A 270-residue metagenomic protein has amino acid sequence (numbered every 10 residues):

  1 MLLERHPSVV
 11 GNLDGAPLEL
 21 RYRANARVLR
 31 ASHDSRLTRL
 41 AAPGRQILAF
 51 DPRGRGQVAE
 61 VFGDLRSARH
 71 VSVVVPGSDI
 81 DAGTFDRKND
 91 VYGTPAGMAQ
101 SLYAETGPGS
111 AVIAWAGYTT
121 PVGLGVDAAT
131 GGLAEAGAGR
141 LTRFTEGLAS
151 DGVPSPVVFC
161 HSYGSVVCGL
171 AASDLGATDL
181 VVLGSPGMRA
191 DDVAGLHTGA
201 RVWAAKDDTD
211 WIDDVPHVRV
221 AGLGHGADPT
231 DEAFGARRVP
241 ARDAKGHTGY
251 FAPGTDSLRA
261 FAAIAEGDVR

Functional and structural regions predicted by a protein language model:
M1-V91, A262-R270: Flexible, membrane-associating and regulatory peripheral segments of lipid-active enzymes
H6, Y22-N25, H33, H70 (+5 more regions): Histidine (H) residue identity feature
F50, V75, H161, L183-G184: Short His-Asn-centered micro-motif
L65, G77-R143, G147-P154, D174-R270: Lipolytic serine-hydrolase domain surface
H70-S72, S155-V157, D179: Structural motif
S72-V74, A114, F159: Soluble periplasmic/extracytoplasmic beta-strand elements of cell-envelope proteins
F159-C168: Gly/Ala-rich beta-loop-alpha elbow adjacent to hydrolase catalytic centers
